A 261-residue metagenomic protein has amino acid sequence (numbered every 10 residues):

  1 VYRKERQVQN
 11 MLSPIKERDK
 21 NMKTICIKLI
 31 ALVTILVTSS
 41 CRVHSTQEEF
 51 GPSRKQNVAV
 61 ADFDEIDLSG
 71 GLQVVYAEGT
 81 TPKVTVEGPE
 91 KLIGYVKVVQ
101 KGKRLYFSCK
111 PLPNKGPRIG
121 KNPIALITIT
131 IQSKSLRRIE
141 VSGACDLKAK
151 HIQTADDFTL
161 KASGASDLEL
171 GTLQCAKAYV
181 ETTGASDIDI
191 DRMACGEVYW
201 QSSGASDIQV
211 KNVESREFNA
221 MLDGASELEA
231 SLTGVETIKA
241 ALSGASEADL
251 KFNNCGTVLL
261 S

Functional and structural regions predicted by a protein language model:
V1-N21: Short, Lys/Arg-enriched N-terminal segments with co-localized hydrophobic residues within the first ~10-30 amino acids
R6, L29-L32, L160-S163, T183 (+3 more regions): N-terminal cationic amphipathic segment used for targeting or macromolecule association
Q9-N10, K55, I208, A248: Intrinsically disordered, low-complexity, compositionally biased regions/tails
L12, N21-S39: Sec-dependent bacterial lipoprotein signal peptides
C41-A162, T172-T182, D189-Y199, R216-N219 (+1 more regions): Acidic (Asp/Glu) and glycine-rich low-complexity loops/linkers that are typically intrinsically disordered
G71, V141-A144, A165, A185 (+3 more regions): Low-complexity, intrinsically disordered tandem-repeat tracts enriched in small residues
I188-S261: Short, surface-exposed interaction patches in beta-rich subdomains that mediate adhesion/assembly near membranes
